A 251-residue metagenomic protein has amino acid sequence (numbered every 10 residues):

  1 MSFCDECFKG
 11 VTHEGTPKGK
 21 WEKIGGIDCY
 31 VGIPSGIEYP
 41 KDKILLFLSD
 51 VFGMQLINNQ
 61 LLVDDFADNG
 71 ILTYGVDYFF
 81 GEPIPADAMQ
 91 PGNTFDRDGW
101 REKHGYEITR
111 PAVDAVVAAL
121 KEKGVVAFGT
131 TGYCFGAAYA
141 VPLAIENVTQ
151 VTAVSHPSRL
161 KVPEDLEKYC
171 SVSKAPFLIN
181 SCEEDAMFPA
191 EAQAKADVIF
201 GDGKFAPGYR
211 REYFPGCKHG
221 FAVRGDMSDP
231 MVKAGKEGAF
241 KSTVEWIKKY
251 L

Functional and structural regions predicted by a protein language model:
M1-L251: N-terminal cap/leader regions of alpha/beta-hydrolase-fold enzymes, predominantly small-molecule hydrolases
